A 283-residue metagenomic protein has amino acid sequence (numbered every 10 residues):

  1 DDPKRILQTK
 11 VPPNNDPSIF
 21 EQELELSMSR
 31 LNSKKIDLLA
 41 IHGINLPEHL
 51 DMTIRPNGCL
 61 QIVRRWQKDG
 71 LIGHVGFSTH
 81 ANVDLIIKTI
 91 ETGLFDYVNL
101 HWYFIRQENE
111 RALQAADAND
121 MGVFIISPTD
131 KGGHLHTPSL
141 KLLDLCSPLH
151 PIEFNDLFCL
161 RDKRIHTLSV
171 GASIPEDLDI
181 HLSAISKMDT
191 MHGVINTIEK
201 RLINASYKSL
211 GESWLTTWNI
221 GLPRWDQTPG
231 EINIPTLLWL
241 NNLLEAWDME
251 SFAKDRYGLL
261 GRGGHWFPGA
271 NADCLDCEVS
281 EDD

Functional and structural regions predicted by a protein language model:
D1-R5, D283: N-terminal binding-site loop/beta-alpha segment at the start of enzyme catalytic domains that lines or forms
D2-P3, K34, D96, H166: Secondary-structure boundary/capping positions in well-ordered alpha/beta enzyme cores
L7-T9: Short internal beta-strands
P13-R111, D117-I125, T129, S147: Glycine/proline-rich, positively charged, aromatic-decorated active-site loop/lid region on the catalytic face
R111-D283: Structured C-terminal cap/extension of enzyme domains
